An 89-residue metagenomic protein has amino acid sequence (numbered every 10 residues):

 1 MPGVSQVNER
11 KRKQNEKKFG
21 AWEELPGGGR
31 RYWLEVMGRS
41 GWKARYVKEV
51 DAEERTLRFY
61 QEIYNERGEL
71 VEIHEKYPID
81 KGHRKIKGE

Functional and structural regions predicted by a protein language model:
M1-E89: Extended interaction-bearing regions that mediate binding to partners or small molecules
